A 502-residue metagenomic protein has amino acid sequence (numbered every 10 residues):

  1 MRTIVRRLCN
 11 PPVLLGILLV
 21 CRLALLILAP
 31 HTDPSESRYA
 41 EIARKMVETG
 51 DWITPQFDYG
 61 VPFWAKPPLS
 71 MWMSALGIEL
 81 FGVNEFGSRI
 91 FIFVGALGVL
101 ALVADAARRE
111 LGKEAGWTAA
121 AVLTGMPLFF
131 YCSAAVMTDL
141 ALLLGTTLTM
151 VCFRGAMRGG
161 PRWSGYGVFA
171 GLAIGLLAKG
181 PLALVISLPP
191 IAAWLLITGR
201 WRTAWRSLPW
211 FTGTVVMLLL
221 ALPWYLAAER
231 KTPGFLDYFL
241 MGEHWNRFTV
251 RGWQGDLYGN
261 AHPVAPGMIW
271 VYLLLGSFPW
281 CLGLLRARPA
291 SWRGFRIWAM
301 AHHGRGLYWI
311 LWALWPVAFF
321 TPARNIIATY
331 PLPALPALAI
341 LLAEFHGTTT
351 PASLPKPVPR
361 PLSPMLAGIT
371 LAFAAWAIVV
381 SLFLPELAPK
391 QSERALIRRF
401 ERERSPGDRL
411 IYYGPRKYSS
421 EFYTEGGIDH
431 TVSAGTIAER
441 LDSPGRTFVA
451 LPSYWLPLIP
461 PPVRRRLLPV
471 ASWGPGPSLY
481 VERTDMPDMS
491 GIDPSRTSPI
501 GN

Functional and structural regions predicted by a protein language model:
R2-L354, E421, I459, P475-G476: Membrane-integral, polyisoprenol-dependent glycosyltransferases of the GT-C/oligosaccharyltransferase superfamily
L19-A24, V215-L219, L371-F373, A377-E386: Hydrophobic alpha-helical targeting segments used for export or membrane insertion
W52, V136, E482, S495-S498: A detector of low-complexity, intrinsically disordered, Ser/Thr/Gly/Pro/Ala-rich segments
I327-P331, L342-A343, T348-P351, L362-L366 (+3 more regions): Extended hydrophobic-aromatic, low-complexity segments
G347-V379: Signature aromatic-anchored transmembrane alpha helix within multi-pass, membrane-resident enzymes that catalyze glycan
T348, M486-G491: Short, charged low-complexity linker/loop segments at the C-terminal edge of domains
F373-T484, P494: Short periplasmic/luminal acceptor-recognition loop of GT-C membrane glycosyltransferases, typified by
M489-N502: Compositionally biased, proline/threonine/alanine/serine-rich low-complexity intrinsically disordered stretches
